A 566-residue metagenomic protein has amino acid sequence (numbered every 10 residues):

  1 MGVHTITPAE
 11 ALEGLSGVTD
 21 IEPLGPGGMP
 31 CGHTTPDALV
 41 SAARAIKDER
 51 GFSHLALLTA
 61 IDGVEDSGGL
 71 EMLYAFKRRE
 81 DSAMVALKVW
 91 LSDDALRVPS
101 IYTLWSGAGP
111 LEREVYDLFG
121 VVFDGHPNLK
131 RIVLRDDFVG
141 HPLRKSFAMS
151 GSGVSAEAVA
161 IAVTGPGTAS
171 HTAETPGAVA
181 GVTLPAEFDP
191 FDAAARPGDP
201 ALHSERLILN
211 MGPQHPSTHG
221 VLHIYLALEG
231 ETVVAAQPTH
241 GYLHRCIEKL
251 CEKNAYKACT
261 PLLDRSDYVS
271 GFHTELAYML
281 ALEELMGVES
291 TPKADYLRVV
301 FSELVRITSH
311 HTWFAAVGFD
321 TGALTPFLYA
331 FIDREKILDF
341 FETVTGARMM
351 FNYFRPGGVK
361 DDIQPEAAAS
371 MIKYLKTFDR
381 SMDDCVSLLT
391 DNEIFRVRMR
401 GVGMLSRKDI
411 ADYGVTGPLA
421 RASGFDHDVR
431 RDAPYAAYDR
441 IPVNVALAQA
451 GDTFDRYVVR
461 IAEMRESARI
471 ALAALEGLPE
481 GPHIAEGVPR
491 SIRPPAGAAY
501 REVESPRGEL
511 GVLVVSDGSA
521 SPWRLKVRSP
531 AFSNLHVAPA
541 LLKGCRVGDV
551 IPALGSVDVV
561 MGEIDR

Functional and structural regions predicted by a protein language model:
M1-A235, S309, D391-V397, V402-L405 (+3 more regions): Terminal low-complexity/charged segments
V3, D136, A169-H219, A227-R524 (+1 more regions): Active-site bordering "gate/hinge" segments that shape substrate access to catalytic or cofactor-binding pockets
